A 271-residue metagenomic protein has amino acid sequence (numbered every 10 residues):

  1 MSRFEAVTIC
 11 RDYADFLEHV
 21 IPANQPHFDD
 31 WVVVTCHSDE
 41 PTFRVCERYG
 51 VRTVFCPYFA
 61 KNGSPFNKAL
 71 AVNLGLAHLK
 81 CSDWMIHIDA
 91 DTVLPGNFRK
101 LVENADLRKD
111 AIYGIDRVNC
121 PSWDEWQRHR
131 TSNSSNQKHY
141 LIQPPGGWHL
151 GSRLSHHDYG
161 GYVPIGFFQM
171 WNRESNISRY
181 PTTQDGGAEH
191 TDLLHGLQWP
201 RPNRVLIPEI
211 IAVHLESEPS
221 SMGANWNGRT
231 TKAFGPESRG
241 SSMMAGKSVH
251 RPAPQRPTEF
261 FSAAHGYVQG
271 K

Functional and structural regions predicted by a protein language model:
R3-E5: Cell-envelope/extracellular polymer assembly enzymes that use nucleotide-activated donors
C10-P26: Short, well-formed alpha-helical segments that are part of the catalytic scaffolds of diverse glycosyltransferases
F16, D39-R44: Short, charged/polar "capping" segments at the starts of alpha-helices and the immediately preceding loops
V20, D158, V163-G166, Y180-K271: C-terminal catalytic/acceptor-binding lobe
T35-H37: Acidic ATP/Mg2+-coordinating residue in the GHKL
T42, C46-H78: Active-site-proximal specificity loops/subdomain of glycosyltransferases
S82-V93: Short beta-strand-to-loop acidic/aromatic patch adjacent to the donor-nucleotide binding site
P95-T183: Conserved catalytic core of nucleotide-sugar-dependent glycosyltransferases
